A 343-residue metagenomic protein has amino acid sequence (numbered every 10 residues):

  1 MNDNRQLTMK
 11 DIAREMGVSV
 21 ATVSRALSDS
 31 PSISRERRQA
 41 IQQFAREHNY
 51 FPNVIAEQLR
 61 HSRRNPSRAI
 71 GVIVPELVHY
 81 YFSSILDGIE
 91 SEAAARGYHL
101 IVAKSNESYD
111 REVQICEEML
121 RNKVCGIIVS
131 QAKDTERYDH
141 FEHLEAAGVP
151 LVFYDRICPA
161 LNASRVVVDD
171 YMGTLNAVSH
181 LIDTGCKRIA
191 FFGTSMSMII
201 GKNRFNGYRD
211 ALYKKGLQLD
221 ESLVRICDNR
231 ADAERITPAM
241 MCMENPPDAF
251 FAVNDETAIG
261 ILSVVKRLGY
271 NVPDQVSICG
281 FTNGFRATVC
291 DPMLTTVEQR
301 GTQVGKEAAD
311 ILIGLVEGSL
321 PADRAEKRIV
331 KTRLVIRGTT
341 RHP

Functional and structural regions predicted by a protein language model:
M1-N4, T8, N65-S179, D183 (+1 more regions): Alpha-helical recognition/docking segments in bacterial nutrient-uptake and carbohydrate-utilization systems
M1-P66: N-terminal helix-turn-helix DNA-binding module of bacterial transcription factors
E15, V20-R25, R60-V78, H180 (+1 more regions): Short beta-strand segments enriched in small/hydrophobic residues
V74-S84, V102-R111, K133, R156 (+6 more regions): Hinge/beta->alpha junction and helix N-cap segments in small-molecule ligand-binding domains
A95-R96, A147, L212-L219, C242-P246 (+1 more regions): Short helix-capping segments at alpha-helix termini
R188, L219-L223, V272-S277: Short acidic capping loops at alpha-helix termini that bridge into adjacent secondary structure
I236-P343: Flexible loop/turn connectors
